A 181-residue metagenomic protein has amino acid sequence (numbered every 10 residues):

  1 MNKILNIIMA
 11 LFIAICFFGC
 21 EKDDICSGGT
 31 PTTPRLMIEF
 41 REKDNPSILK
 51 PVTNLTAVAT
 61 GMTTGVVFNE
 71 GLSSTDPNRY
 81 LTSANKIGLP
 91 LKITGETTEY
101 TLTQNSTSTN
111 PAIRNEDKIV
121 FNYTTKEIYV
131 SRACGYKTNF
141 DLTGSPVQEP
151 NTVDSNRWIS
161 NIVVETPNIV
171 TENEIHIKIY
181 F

Functional and structural regions predicted by a protein language model:
M1-P31: Bacterial Sec-dependent N-terminal signal peptides
E21-T30, E39, P77-F181: Extracytoplasmic cysteine-anchoring/structural motifs
P34-L36: Structural beta-strand segments of beta-rich domains
E39-L49: Structural motif
D44, G61-T63, S106-S108: Solvent-exposed strand-loop boundary residues in beta-sheet-rich modules
P46-I48, V67, A112, S131: Short acidic, gly/pro-rich beta-turn/loop elements at beta-sheet edges and active-site/ligand-binding grooves
L49-V66: Extended low-complexity, serine/threonine- and proline-enriched intrinsically disordered segments
G65-Y80: Solvent-exposed serine/threonine-rich low-complexity stretches and specific carbohydrate-binding patches
